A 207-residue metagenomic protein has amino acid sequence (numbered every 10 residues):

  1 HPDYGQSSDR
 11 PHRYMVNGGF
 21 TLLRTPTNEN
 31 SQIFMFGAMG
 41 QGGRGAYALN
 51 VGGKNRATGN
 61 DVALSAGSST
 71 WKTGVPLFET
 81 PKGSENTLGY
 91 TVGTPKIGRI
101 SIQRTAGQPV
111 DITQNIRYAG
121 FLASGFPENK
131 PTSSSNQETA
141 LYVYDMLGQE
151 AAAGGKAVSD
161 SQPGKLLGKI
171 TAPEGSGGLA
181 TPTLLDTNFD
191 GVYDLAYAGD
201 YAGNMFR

Functional and structural regions predicted by a protein language model:
H1-R207: A fold-level detector for beta-propeller and closely related beta-sheet-rich head/sensor domains
